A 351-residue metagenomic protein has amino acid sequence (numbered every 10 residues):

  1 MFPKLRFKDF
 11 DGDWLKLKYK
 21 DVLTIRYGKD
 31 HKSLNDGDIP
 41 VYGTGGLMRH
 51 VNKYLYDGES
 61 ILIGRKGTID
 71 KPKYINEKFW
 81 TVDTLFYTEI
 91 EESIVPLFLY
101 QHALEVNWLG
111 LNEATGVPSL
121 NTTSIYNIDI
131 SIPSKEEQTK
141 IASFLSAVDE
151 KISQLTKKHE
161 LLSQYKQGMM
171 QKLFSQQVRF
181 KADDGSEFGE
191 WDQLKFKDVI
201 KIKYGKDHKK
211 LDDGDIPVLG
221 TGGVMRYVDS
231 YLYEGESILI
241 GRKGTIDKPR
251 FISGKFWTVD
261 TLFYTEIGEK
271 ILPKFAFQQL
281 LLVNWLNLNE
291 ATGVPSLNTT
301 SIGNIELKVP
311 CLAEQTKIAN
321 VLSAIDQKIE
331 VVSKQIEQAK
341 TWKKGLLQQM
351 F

Functional and structural regions predicted by a protein language model:
M1-L15, I132-E190, K308-F351: Amphipathic alpha-helical coiled-coil/heptad-repeat segments
K4-V41, A182-G220: Non-catalytic DNA-recognition/assembly elements of restriction-modification systems
L5-K8, Y27-G28, T115-V117, Y126-P133 (+5 more regions): Short, recurring structural edge motifs at helix starts
Y27-G28, W108, V178, Y204-G205 (+2 more regions): Generic structural signal for secondary-structure transition and capping sites
G43-L104, L109, E113-V117, N121-I125 (+4 more regions): A short beta-sheet element
